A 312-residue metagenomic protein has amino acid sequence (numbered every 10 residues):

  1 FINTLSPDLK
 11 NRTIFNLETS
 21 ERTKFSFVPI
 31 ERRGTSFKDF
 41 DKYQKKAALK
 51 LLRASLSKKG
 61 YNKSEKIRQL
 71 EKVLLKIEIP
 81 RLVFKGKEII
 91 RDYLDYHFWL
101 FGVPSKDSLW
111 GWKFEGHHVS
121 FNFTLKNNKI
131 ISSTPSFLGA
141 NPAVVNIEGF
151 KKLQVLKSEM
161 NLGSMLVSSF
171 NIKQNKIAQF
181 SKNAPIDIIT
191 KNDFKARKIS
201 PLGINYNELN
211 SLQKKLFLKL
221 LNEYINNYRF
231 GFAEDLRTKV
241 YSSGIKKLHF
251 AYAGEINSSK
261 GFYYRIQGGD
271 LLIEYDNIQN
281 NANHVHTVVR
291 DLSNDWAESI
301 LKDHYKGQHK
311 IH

Functional and structural regions predicted by a protein language model:
F1-H312: A cross-kingdom marker for long, charged
